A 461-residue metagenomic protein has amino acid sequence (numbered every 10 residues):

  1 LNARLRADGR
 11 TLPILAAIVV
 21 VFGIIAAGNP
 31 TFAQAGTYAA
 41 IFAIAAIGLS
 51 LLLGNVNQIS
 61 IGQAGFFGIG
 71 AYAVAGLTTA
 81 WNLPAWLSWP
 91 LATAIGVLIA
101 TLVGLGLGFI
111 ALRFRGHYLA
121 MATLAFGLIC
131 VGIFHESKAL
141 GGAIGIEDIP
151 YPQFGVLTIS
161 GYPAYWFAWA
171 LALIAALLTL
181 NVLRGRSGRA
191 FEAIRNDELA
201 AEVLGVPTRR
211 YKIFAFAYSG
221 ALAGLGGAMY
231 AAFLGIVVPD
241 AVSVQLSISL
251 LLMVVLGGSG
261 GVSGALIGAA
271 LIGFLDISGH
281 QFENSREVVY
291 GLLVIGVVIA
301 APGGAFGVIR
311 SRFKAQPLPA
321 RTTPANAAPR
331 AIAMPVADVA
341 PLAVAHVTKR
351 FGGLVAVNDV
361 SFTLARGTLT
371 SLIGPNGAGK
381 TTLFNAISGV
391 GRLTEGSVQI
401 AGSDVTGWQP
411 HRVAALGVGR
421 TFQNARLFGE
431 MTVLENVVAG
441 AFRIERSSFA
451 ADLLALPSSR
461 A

Functional and structural regions predicted by a protein language model:
L1-A325: Transmembrane alpha-helices and adjacent helix-loop boundaries
I373-P375: The feature captures the beta-strand-to-loop junction immediately N-terminal to the Walker
T381-T382: Conserved Walker
S388: Helix-to-loop junction immediately C-terminal to a conserved catalytic motif
G396-D404, L416: Conserved ABC transporter NBD signature motif
M431-A461: ABC-family P-loop ATPase nucleotide-binding domains
